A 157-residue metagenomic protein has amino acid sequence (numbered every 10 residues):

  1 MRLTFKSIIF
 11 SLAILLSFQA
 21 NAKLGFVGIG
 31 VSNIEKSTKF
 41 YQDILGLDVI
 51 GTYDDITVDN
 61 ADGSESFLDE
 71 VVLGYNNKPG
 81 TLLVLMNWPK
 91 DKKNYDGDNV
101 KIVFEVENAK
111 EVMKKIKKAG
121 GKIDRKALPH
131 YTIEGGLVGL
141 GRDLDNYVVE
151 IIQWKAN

Functional and structural regions predicted by a protein language model:
M1-S7: Positively charged n-region of N-terminal signal peptides that target proteins for export
L3, I29, F104, M113-N157: Vicinal oxygen chelate
S7-S17: Bacterial N-terminal signal peptides
F18-T38, Y53, N99-I102, K155-N157: N-terminal beta-strand motif that seeds the catalytic metal site of vicinal oxygen chelate
L24-N33, V71-N77, T81, D91-K117 (+1 more regions): Vicinal oxygen chelate
I29-P79: Core segments of cupin and vicinal oxygen chelate
Q42, G46, N108, K117-G121: Sec-exported extracytoplasmic/periplasmic mature domains
M86-K90, Q153-A156: Acetyl-CoA-dependent GNAT
